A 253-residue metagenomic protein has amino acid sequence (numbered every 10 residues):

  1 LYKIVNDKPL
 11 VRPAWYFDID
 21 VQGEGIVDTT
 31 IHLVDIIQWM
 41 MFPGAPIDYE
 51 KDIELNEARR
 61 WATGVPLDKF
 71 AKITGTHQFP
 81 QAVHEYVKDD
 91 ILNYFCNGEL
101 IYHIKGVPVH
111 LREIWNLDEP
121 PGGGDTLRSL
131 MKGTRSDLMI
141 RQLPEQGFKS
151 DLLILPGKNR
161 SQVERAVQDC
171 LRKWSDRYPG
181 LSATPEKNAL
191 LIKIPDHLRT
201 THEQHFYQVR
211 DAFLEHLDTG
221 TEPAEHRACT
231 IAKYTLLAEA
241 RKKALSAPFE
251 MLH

Functional and structural regions predicted by a protein language model:
L1-D89, F213, S246-E250: Predominantly a Rossmann-like dinucleotide-binding segment in NAD(P)-dependent oxidoreductases
V21-E50, F95-Y102, G106-H253: C-terminal helical cap and adjacent loop that interface with cofactors, partners, or active-site loops
